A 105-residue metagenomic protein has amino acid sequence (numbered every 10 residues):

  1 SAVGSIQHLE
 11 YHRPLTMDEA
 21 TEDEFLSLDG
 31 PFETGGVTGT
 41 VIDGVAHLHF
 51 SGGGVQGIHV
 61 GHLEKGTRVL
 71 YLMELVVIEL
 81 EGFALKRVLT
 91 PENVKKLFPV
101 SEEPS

Functional and structural regions predicted by a protein language model:
S1-F32: Short, well-structured hydrophobic secondary-structure segments
S1-G4, G30, G39, G61 (+1 more regions): Glycine-centered flexibility motif
G4, G54-Q56, E79-E81: Beta-strand elements of well-folded, non-transmembrane domains
H8-E10, D18-E19, G44-F50, H59-E64 (+1 more regions): Short, well-ordered strand-loop elements centered on a beta-strand within folded domains, enriched for acidic residues
D23-G66: Mid-chain, well-packed structural core segment of small domains
G61-S105: Flexible glycine-rich active-site/ligand-binding loops centered on an Asp-His dyad
